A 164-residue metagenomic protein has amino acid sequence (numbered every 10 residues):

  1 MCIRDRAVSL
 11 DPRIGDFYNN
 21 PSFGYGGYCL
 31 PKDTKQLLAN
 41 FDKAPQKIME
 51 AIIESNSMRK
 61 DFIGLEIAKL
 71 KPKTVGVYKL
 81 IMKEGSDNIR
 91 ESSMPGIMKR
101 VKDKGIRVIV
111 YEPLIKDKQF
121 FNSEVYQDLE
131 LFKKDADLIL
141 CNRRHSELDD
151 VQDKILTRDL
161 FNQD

Functional and structural regions predicted by a protein language model:
R4-D164: Structural/interface elements that position substrates and couple domains in central-metabolism enzymes
